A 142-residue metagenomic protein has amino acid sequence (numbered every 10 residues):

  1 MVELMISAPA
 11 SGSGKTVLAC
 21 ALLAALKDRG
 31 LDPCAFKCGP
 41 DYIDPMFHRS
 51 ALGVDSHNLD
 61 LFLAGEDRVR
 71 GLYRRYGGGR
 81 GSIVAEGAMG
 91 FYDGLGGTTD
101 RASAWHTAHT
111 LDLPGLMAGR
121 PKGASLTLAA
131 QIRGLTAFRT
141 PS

Functional and structural regions predicted by a protein language model:
V2-S13, V17-L111, G115-P141: ATP-dependent carboxylate-amine ligase catalytic core
